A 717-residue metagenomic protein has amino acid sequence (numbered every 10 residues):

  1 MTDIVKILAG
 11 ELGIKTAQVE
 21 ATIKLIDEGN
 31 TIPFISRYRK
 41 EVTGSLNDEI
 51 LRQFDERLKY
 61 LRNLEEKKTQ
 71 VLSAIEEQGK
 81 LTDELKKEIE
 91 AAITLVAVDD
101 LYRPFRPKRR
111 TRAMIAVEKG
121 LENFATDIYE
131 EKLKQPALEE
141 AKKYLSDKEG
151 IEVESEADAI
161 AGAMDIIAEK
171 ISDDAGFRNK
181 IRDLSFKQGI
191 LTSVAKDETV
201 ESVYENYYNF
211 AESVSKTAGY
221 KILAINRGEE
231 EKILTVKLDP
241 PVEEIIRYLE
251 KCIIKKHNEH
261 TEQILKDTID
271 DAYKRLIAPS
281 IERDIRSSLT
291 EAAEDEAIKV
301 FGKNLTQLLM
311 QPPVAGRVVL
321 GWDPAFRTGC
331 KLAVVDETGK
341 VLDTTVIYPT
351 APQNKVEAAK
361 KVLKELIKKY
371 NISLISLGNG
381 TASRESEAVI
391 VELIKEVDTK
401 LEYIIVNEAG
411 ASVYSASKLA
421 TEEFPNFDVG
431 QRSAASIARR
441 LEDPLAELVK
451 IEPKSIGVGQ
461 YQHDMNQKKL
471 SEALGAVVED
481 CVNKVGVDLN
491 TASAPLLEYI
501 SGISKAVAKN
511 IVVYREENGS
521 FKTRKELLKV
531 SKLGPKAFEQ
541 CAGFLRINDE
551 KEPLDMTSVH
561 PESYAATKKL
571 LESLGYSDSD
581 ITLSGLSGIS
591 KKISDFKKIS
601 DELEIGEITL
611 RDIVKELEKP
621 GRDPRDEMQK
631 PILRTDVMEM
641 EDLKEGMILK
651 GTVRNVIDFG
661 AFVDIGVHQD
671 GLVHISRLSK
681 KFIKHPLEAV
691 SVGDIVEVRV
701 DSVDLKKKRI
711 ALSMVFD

Functional and structural regions predicted by a protein language model:
M1-E20, D27: Generic start-of-chain signal for non-secretory N-termini
K24-D27, P104, I115-E118, A224-G228 (+16 more regions): Replace "in large, NTP-powered and nucleic-acid-processing enzymes" with "in large, NTP-powered factors and other
Y38-K40, P241, P324, E337-T338 (+10 more regions): Short, ordered loop/turn segments at secondary-structure junctions
I50-Q53, Y60, L64-G321, A325-N426 (+1 more regions): Duplex nucleic acid-engaging cores and interfaces of nucleic-acid transaction enzymes
E56, R62-K80, K87-E90, E422-S520 (+4 more regions): Long, highly charged, low-complexity intrinsically disordered interaction regions that mediate electrostatic DNA/RNA
A74, E88, D99-Y102, G228-P241 (+4 more regions): Structured, non-catalytic alpha/beta "coupling" segments that mediate domain-domain communication and provide generic
D183-L191, W322-F326, G380-A382, V406-V413 (+5 more regions): A glycine-rich phosphate-binding loop feature that marks nucleotide/adenosyl-phosphate handling sites
I547-D717: Single-stranded RNA-binding regions, centering on S1/OB-family and related RNA-binding modules
